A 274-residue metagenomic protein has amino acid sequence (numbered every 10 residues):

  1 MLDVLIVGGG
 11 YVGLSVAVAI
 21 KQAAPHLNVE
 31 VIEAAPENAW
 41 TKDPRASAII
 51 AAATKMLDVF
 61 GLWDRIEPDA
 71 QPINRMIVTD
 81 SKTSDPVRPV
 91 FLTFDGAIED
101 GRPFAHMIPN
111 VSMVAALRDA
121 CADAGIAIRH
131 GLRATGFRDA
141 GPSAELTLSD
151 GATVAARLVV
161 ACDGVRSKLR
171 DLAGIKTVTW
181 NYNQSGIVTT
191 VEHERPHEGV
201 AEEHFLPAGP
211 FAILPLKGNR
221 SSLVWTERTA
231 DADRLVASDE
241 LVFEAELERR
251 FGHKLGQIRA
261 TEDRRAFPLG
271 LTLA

Functional and structural regions predicted by a protein language model:
M1-V12, E30: Beta1/beta-strand and adjacent pyrophosphate-binding region of the FAD-binding site in flavoprotein oxidoreductases
V12, E37, R166: Conserved Rossmann-like nucleotide-cofactor binding loop
A19-R45: Glycine-rich FAD pyrophosphate-binding loop
P44-T83: N-terminal FAD cofactor-binding segment of flavoenzymes
D64, H130-L132, E262: Short loop/edge segments at beta-strand edges and connector loops that shape dinucleotide/nucleotide cofactor-binding
D69-L172, V178-S185, E240: Conserved N-terminal helical subregion
V111, R166-A201, F211, N219-S221 (+2 more regions): Central beta-strand plus flanking loop segment that forms part of the substrate or channel wall within the catalytic
D233-A274: FAD/FMN-dependent oxidoreductases across multiple families
